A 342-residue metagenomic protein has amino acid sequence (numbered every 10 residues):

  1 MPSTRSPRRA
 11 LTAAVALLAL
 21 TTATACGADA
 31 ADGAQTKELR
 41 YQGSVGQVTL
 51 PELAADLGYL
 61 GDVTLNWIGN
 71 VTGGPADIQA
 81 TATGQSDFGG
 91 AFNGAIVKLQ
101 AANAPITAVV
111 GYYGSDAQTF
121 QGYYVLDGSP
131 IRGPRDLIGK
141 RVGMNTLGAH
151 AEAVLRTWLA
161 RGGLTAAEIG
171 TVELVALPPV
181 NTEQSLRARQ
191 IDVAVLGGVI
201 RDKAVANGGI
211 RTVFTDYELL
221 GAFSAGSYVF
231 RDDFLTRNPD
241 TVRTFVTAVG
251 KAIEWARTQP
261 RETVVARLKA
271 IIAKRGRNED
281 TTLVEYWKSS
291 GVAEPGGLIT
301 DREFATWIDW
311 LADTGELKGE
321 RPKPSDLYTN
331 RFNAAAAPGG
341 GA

Functional and structural regions predicted by a protein language model:
M1-A14: Bacterial N-terminal signal peptides that target proteins for export
T22-A25: C-terminal motif of bacterial Sec signal peptides marking the signal peptidase cleavage site
G27-D29: Bacterial signal peptide processing site
G33-T165, T171-V175, G198, A222: Short, glycine-/small- and polar/acidic-enriched structural segments that line small-molecule recognition paths
D62, S115-D116, E218-L220, S290-T300: Short, solvent-exposed loop/beta-turn-alpha elements that line the ligand-binding surface or hinge of extracytoplasmic
G94, V180-I272: Pocket-lining segment of extracytoplasmic ligand-binding domains
T236-L317: Secondary-structure end/capping motifs
A305-A342: Conserved C-terminal helix/tail region of periplasmic/extracytoplasmic solute-binding proteins
